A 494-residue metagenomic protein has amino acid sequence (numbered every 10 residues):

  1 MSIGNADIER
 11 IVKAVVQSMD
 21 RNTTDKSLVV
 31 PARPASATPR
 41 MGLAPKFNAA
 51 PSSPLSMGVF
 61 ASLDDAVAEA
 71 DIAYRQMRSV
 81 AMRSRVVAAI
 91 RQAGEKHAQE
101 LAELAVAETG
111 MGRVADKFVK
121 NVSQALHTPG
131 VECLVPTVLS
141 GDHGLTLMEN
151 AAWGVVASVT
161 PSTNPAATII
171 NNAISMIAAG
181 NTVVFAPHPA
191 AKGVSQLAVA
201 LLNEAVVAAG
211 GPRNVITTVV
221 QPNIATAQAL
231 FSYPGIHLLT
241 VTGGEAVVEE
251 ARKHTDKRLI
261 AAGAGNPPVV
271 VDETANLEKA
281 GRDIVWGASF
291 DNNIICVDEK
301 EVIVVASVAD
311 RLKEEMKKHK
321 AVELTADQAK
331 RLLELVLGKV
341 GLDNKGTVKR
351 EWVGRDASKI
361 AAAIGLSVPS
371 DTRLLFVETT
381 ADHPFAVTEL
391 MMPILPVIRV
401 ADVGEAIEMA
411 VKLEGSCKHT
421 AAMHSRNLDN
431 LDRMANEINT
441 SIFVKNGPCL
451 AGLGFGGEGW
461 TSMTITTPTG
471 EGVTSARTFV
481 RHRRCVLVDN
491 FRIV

Functional and structural regions predicted by a protein language model:
I3-L147, S175, K318: N-terminal Rossmann-like NAD(P)+-binding subdomain of aldehyde/semialdehyde dehydrogenases
I3-S53, G144-V155, A357, V444 (+1 more regions): Terminal low-complexity tails and localization/encapsulation signals of metabolic enzymes
V16-T23, V67, D71-R78, I90-A98 (+15 more regions): Structural signal for hydrophobic packing residues in well-ordered secondary-structure cores of soluble enzyme domains
P51-M57, S79, L366-V494: Conserved C-terminal structural/oligomerization subdomain of aldehyde/semialdehyde dehydrogenase
P136-K279: Rossmann-like NAD(P) dinucleotide-binding subdomain of oxidoreductase/dehydrogenase enzymes
I170, E249-L374, T380-A381: ALDH superfamily catalytic-core signature
F231-P234, N276, G338-V348, E389 (+1 more regions): Short, surface-exposed amphipathic charged segments that create phosphate/polyanion-binding patches used for binding
